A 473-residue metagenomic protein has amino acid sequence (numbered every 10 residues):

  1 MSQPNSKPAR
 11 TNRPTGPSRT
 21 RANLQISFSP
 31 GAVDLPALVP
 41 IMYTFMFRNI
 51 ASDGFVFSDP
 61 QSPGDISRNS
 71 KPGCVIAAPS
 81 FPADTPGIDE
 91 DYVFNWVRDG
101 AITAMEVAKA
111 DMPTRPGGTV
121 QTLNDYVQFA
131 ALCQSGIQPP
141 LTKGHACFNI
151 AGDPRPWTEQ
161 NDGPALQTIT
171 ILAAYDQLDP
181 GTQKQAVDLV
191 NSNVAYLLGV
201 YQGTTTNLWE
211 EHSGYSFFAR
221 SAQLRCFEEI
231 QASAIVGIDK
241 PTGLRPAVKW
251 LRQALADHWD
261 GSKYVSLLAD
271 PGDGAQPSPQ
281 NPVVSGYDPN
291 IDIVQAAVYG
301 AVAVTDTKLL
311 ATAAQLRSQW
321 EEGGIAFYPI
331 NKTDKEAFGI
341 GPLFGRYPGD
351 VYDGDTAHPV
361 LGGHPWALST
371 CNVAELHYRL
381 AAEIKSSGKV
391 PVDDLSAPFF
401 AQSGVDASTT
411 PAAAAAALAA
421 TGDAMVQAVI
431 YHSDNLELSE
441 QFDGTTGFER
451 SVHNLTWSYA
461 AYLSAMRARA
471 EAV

Functional and structural regions predicted by a protein language model:
R10-N95, F129, C133-T142: Low-complexity, Ser/Thr/Pro/Gly-enriched N-terminal "stalk/linker" regions
L24-G31, A101-G117, L166-G181, A222-I238 (+3 more regions): Well-ordered alpha-helical scaffold segments within catalytic/enzyme domains
D34-F45, R115-C133, P180-V200, V236-H258 (+2 more regions): Extended, well-ordered alpha-helical scaffold segments
A77-D89, G144-T158, L198-G214, S262-P279 (+1 more regions): Acidic/His metal-coordination segments adjacent to aromatic residues that form catalytic metal sites in metalloenzymes
P79, P139, G144-A146, T356-S369 (+1 more regions): CBM-like carbohydrate-recognition segments
E90-Y201, R220, L224, A374 (+1 more regions): Aromatic-rich carbohydrate-recognition surfaces in CAZymes
D91, R155-T158, D162, G181-D188 (+4 more regions): Alpha-helix capping and helix-loop boundary segments enriched in small/acidic/polar residues
V97, L132-T158, F217-S221, V236-N372 (+4 more regions): Extended ligand-binding clefts on enzyme/binding-domain cores
